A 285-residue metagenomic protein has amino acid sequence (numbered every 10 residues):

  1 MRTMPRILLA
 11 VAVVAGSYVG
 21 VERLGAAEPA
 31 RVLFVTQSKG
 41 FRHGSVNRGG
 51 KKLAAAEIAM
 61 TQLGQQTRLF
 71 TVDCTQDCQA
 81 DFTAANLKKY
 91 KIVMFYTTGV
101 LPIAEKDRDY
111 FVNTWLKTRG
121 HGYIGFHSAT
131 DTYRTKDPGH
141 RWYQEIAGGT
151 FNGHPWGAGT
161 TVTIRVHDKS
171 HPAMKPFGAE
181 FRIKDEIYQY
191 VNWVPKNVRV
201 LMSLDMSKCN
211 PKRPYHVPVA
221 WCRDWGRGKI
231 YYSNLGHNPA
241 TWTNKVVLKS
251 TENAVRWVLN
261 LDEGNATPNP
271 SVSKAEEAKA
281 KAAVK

Functional and structural regions predicted by a protein language model:
M1-R6: Positively charged n-region of N-terminal signal peptides that target proteins for export
I7-Y18: Bacterial N-terminal signal peptides
V19-A26: Sec/Tat signal peptide C-region and signal peptidase I cleavage site
A27-A30, T36, A56-A59, Q66 (+3 more regions): Extracellular ligand-binding/catalytic regions of CAZymes and related secreted enzymes and adhesion modules
F34-V35, G40-T132: Helical hinge/lid and interdomain linker segments adjacent to catalytic or ligand-binding clefts that mediate domain
G44-N47, G157-V162, G178, K208-C209 (+1 more regions): Active-site rim elements
G99-P176: A glycine-rich, often tryptophan-bearing local segment used as a flexible ligand/cofactor-contacting loop or short
G149-N152, G157-G226: Catalytic beta-strand/loop cores that center a nucleophilic Ser/Cys/Thr and support acyl-enzyme chemistry
